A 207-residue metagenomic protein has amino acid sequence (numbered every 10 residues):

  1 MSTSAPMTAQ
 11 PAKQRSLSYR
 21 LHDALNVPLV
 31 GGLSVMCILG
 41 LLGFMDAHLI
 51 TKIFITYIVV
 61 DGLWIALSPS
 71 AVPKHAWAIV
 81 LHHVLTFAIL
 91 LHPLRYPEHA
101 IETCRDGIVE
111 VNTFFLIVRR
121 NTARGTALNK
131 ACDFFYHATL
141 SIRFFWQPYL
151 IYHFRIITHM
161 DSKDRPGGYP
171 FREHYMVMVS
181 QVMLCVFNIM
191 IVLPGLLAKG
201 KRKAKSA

Functional and structural regions predicted by a protein language model:
M1-V109, T113-L116, R120-A207: Membrane-helix and juxtamembrane interface regions of eukaryotic multi-pass membrane proteins
